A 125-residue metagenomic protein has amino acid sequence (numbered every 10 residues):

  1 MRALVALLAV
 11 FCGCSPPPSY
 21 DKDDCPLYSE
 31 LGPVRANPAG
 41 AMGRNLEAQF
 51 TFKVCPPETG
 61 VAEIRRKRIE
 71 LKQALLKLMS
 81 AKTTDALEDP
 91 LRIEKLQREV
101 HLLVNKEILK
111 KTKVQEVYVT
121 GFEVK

Functional and structural regions predicted by a protein language model:
M1-K125: Flexible, low-complexity charged segments
